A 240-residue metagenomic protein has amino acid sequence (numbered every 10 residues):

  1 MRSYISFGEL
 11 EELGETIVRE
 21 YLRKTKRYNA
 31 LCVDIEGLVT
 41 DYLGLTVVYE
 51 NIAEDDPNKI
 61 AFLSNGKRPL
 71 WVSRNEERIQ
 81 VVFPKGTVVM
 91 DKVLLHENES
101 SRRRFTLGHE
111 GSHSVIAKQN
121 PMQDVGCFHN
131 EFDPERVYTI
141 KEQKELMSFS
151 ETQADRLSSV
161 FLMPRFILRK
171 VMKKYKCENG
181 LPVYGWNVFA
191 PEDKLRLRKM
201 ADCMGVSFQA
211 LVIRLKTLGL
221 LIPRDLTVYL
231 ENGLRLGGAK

Functional and structural regions predicted by a protein language model:
M1-K240: Active-site hotspot residues in diverse enzymes, especially metal/ion-binding acidic/histidine motifs
